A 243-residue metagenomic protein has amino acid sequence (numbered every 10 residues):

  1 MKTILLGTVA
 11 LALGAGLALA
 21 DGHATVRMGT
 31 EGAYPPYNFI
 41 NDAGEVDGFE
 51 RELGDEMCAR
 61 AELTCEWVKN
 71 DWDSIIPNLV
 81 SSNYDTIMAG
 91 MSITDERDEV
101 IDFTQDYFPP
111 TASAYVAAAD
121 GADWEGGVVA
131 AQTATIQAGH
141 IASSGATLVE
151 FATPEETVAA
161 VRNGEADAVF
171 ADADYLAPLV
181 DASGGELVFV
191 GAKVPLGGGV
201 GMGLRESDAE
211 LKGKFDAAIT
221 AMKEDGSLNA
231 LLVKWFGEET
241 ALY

Functional and structural regions predicted by a protein language model:
L13-A20: Sec/Tat signal peptide C-region and signal peptidase I cleavage site
D21-G90, D225: Extracytoplasmic small-molecule ligand-binding "clamshell" domains of the periplasmic binding protein/Venus flytrap
G32, F108-S113, A177, D181-T220 (+1 more regions): Periplasmic-binding protein-like
R51, W67-P77, T133-A134, V149-N163 (+2 more regions): Short helix-initiation/N-cap motifs at beta->coil->alpha
R51-A61, A119-D120, W124-V128, Q132-I136 (+1 more regions): Extended ligand-binding regions for polar small-molecule ligands
L63, S92, R97, F103-V149: A conserved helix-loop-strand patch within extracytoplasmic ligand-binding domains of the periplasmic binding
T64, N70, G139-E156, F189 (+1 more regions): Ligand-binding clefts/hinges and TM-proximal coupling segments of bilobed small-molecule sensing domains
S74, M91-E99, D167-L196: A ligand-binding cleft/hinge motif common to bilobed small-molecule-binding domains
